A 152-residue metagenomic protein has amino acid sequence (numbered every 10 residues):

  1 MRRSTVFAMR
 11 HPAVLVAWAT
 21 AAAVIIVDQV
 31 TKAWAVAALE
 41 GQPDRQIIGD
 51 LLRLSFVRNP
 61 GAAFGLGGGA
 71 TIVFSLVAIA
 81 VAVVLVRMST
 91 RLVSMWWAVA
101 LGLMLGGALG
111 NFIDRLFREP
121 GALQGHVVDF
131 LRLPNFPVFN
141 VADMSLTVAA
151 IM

Functional and structural regions predicted by a protein language model:
M1-M152: Alpha-helical transmembrane bundles and membrane-interface segments of multipass inner-membrane proteins
